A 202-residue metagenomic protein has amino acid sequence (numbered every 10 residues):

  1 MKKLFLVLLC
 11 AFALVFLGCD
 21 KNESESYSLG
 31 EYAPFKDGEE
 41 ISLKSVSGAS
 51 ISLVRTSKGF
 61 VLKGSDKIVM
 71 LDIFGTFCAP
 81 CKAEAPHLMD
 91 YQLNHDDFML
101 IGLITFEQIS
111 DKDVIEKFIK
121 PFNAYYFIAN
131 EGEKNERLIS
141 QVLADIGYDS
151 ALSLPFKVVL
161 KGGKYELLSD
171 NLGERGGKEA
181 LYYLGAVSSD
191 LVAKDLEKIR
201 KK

Functional and structural regions predicted by a protein language model:
M1-I51, L167-L168, A180-Y183, L191-A193 (+1 more regions): N-terminal targeting signals for export/organelle localization
S42-V69, D170: A short beta-strand-turn-helix
K58-K82, L88, I101: Short active-site neighborhood of thiol/selenol oxidoreductases, capturing the structured segment around
S65-V69, D96-I101, F122-F127, L154-P155: Loop/turn elements at helix/coil->beta-strand transitions in domains of secreted/extracellular proteins
I68, D72, A79-K82, I109 (+2 more regions): Soluble non-cytosolic domains of exported or imported proteins
I73-F77, G102-E107, K178-Y183: Second-shell loop/turn segments in exported
K82-N123, N135-Q141: Structural microenvironment flanking redox-active thiols in thiol-disulfide oxidoreductases
F122-A124, G132-D195: Thiol/disulfide oxidoreductase modules built on the thioredoxin-like
